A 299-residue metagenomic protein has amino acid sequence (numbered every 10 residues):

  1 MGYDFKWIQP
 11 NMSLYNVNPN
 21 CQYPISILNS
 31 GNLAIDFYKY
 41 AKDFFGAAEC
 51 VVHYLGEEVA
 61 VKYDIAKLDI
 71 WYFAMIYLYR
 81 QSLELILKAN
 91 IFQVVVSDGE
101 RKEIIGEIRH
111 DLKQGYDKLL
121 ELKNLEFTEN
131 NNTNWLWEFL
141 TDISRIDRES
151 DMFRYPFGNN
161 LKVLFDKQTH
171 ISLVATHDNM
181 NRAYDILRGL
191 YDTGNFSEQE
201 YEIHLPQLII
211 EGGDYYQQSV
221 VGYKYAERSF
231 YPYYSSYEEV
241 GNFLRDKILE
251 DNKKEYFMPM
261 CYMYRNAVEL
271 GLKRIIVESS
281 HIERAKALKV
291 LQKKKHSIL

Functional and structural regions predicted by a protein language model:
M1-L299: Domain-scale activation on soluble regions of proteins
